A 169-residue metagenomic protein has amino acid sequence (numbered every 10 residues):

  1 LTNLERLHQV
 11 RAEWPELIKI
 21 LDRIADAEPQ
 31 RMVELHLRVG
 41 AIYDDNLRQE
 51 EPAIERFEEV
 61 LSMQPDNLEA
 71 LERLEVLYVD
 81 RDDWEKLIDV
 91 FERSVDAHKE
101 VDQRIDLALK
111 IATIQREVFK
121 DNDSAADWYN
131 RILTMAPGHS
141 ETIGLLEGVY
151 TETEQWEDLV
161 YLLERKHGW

Functional and structural regions predicted by a protein language model:
L1-W169: Repeat-based scaffolding regions
